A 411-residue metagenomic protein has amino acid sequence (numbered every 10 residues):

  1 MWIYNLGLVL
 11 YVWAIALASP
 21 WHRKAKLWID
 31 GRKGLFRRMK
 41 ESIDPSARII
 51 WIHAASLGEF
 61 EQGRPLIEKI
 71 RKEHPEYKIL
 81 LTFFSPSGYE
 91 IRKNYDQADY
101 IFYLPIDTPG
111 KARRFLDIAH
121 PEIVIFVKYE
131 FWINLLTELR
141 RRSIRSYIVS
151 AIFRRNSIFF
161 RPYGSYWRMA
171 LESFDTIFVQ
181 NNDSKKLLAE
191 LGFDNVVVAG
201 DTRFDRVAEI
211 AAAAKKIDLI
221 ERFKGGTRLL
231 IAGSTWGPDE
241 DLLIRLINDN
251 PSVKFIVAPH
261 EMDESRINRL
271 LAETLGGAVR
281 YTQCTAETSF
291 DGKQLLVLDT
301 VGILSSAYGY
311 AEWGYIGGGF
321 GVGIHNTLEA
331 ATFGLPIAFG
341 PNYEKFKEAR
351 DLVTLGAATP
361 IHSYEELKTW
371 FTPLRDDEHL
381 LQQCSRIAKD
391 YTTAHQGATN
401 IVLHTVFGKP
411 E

Functional and structural regions predicted by a protein language model:
M1-E411: Nucleotide-activated sugar donor-binding and catalytic core shared by glycosyltransferases and related lipid-linked
